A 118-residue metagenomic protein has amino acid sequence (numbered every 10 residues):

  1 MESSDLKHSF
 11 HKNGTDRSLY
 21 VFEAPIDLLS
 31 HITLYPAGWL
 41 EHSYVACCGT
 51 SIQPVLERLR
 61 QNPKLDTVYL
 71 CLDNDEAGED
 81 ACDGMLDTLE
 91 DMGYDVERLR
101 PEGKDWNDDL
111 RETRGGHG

Functional and structural regions predicted by a protein language model:
M1-R17: Glycine-/acidic-rich phosphate or pyrophosphate-binding loops and their flanking alpha/beta elements
E23-A24: Helix N-cap/beta->alpha junction signal
D27: Conserved Rossmann-like nucleotide-cofactor binding loop
S30: Phosphate-binding glycine-rich loops and their immediate beta-loop-alpha structural context
T33-G118: TOPRIM fold recognition
